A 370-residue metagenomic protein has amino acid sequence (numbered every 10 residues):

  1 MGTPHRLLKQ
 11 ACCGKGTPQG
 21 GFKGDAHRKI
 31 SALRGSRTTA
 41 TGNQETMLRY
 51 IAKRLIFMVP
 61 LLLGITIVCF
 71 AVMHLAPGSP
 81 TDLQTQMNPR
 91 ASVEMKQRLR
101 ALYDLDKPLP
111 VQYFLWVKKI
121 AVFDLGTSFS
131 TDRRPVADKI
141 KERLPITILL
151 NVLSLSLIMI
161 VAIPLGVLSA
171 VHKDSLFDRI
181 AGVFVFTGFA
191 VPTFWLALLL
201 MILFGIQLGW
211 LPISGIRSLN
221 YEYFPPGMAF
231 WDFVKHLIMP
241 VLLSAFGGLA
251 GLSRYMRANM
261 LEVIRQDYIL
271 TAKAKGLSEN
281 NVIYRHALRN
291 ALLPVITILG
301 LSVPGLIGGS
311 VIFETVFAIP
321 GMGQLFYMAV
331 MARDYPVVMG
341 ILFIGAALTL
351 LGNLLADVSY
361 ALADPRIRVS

Functional and structural regions predicted by a protein language model:
M1-H5, A11, G16-A40: Short, low-complexity intrinsically disordered segments enriched in small and basic residues
L48-R49, I140, L144-F177, T193 (+2 more regions): Alpha-helical transmembrane segments of integral membrane proteins, especially multi-pass inner/plasma-membrane
A52-L62: N-terminal signal-anchor/signal peptide hydrophobic helix marking the start of the first transmembrane segment
L55, M95, L99, L109-L125 (+9 more regions): Hydrophobic alpha-helical segments of integral membrane proteins, encompassing both true transmembrane helices
M58, P89, F186, I202-L203 (+3 more regions): Residue-level recognition of pore/gate-forming positions within transmembrane alpha-helices of multi-pass
L62-F114, L208-F230: Hydrophobic alpha-helical transmembrane segments of membrane transport/permease proteins and related membrane-embedded
C69-L75, D104, F184-S214, L243-L249: Membrane-water interface segments at the C-terminal ends of transmembrane alpha-helices in multi-pass inner-membrane
L105-I163: An internal, D/E-rich "acidic patch" concept
